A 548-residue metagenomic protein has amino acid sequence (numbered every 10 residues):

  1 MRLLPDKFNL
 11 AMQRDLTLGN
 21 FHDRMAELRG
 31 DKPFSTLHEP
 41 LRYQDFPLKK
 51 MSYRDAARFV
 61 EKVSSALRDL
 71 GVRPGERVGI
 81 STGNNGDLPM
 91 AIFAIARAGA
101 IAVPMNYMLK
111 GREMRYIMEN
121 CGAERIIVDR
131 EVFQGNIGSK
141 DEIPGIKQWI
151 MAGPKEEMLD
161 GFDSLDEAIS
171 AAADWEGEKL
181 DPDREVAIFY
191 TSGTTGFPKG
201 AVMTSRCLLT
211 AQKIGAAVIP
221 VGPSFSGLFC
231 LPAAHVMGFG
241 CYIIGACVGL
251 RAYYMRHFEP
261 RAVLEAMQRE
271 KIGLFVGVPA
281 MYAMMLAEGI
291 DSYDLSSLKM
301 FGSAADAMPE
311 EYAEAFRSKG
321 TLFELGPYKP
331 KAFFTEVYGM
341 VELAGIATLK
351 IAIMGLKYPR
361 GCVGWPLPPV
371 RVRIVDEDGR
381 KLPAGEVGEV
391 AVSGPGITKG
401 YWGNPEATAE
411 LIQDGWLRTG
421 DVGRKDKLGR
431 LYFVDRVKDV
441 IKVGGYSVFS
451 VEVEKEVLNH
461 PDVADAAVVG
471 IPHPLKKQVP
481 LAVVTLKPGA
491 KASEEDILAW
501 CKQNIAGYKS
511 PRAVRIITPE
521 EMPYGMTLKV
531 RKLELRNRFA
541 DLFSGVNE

Functional and structural regions predicted by a protein language model:
G30-P33, M151, E156, S170-Y190 (+2 more regions): Conserved pre-ATP/AMP-binding loop-to-beta segment of ANL
F34-N85, P89-F93, K110-R115, E167 (+1 more regions): Conserved AMP-binding/adenylate-forming core of the ANL superfamily
H38-K49, R125, F133-P182, L343 (+1 more regions): ANL superfamily adenylate-forming
K49-R54, V186-T210: Conserved AMP-binding A3 loop
L109, F275, G394, K399-G400 (+3 more regions): AMP-binding/adenylate-forming catalytic core of the ANL superfamily
A152, A506-T527, V546-E548: AMP-binding/adenylate-forming catalytic domain of the ANL superfamily
L209-S226, A234-V276, M284, E288-G289: Conserved AMP-binding/adenylation subdomain of ANL enzymes
I272-G277, L286-C362, R371: Gly/Ser/Thr-rich phosphate-binding loop
